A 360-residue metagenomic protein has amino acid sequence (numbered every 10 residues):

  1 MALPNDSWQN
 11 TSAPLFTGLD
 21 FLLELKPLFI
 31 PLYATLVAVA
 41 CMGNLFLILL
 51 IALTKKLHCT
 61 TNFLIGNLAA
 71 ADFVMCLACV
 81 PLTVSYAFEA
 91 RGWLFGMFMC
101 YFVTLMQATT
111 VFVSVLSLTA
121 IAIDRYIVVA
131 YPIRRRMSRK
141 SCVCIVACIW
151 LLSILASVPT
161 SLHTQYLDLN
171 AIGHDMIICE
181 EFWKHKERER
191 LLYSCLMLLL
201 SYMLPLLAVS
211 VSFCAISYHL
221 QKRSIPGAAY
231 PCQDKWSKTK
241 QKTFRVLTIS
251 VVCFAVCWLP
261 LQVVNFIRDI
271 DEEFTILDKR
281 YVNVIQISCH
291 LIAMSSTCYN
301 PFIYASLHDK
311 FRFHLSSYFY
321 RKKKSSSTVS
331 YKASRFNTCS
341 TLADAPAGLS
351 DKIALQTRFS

Functional and structural regions predicted by a protein language model:
M1-F21, A171-I172, K222-F244, D309-S360: Intrinsically disordered regulatory tails of 7TM GPCRs
W8-L19, A87-T109, Y131, C142-V143 (+3 more regions): Loop architecture of class A 7-transmembrane GPCRs
L22-A34, T60-I121, V128-R135: Extracellular TM2-ECL1-early TM3 structural module of rhodopsin-like
K26-L53: First transmembrane helix
Y33, V74-A90, T104, V111-L118 (+5 more regions): Helix-to-loop junction signature of class
V37, N67-V80, A108, V146-S157 (+3 more regions): Alpha-helical transmembrane segments of multi-pass membrane proteins
H174-K186, L198-S201, Y218-C257: Intracellular effector-coupling site of seven-transmembrane GPCRs, centered on the ICL3-to-TM6 transition
C253, V263-F266, V284-F336: Seventh transmembrane helix
